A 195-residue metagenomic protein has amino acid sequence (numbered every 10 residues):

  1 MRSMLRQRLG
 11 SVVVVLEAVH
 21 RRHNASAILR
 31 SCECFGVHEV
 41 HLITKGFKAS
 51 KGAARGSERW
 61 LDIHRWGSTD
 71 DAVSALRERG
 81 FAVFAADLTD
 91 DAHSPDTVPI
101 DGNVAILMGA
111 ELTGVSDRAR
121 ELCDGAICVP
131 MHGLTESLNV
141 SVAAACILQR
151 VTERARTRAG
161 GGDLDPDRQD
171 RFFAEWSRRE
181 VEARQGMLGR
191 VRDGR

Functional and structural regions predicted by a protein language model:
M1-R195: Post-transcriptional modification and biogenesis factors for structured RNAs of the translation apparatus
